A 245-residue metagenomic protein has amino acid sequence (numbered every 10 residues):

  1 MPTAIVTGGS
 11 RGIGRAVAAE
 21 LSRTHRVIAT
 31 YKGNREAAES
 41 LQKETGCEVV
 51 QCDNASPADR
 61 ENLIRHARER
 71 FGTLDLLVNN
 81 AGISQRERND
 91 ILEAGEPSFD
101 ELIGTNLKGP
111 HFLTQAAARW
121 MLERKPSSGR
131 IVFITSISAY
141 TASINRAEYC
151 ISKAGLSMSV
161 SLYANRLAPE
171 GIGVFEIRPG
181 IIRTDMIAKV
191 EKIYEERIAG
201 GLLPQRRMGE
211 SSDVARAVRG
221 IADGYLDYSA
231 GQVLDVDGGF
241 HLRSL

Functional and structural regions predicted by a protein language model:
S10-R11: Conserved glycine-rich cofactor-binding loop
R88, G201, R219, A230-L245: Short C-terminal tail/terminal secondary-structure segment of NAD(P)H-dependent dehydrogenase/reductase domains
R88-I91, G95-I103, A199: Substrate-binding pocket helix/loop in short-chain dehydrogenase/reductase
T114, S152: Active-site helix of classical SDR
R119, A164-R166, D227: Alpha-helical segment proximal to the catalytic Tyr-Lys
S136: Residue(s) in the substrate-gating loop at a strand-loop-helix junction that position the organic substrate next
A168, G173, S229-G231: Short, small/polar-rich loop/turn modules that mediate ligand/substrate recognition or access, typified
